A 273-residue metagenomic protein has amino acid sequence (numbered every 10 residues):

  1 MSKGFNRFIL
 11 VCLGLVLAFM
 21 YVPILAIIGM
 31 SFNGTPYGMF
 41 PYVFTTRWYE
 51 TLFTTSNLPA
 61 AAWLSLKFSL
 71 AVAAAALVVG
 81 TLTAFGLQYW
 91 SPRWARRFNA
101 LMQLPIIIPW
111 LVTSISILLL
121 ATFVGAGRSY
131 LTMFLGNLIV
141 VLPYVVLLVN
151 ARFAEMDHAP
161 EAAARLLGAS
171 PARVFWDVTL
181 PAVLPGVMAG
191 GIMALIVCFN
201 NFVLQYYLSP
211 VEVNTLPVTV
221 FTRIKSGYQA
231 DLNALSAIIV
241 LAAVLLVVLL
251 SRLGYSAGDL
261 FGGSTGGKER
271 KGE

Functional and structural regions predicted by a protein language model:
M1-N6, L70-M102, L119, F175 (+1 more regions): Transmembrane-helix boundary motif in ABC transporter permease subunits
M1-S56, A60-W63, K67, G254-E273: N-terminal, non-cleaved signal-anchor transmembrane helix
S2-K3, T35, Y49-L58, F199-L249 (+1 more regions): Interhelical loop and adjacent transmembrane-helix boundary motif in polytopic membrane transport permeases
S2-V11, W94, N150-E161, R165 (+2 more regions): C-terminal transmembrane helix and the adjacent membrane-cytosol boundary/short C-terminal tail of inner/organellar
C12, L17-I24, L104, S114 (+3 more regions): Transmembrane alpha-helices
V22-I24, S69-F85, L111, I115 (+6 more regions): Hydrophobic positions within alpha-helical transmembrane segments of bacterial inner-membrane proteins
Y37, T46, W94, L111-V140 (+2 more regions): Membrane-interfacial helix termini and adjacent extracytoplasmic/periplasmic loops of multi-pass transporters
A62, L87, L104, A159-L167 (+1 more regions): Short hydrophobic faces within alpha-helices
